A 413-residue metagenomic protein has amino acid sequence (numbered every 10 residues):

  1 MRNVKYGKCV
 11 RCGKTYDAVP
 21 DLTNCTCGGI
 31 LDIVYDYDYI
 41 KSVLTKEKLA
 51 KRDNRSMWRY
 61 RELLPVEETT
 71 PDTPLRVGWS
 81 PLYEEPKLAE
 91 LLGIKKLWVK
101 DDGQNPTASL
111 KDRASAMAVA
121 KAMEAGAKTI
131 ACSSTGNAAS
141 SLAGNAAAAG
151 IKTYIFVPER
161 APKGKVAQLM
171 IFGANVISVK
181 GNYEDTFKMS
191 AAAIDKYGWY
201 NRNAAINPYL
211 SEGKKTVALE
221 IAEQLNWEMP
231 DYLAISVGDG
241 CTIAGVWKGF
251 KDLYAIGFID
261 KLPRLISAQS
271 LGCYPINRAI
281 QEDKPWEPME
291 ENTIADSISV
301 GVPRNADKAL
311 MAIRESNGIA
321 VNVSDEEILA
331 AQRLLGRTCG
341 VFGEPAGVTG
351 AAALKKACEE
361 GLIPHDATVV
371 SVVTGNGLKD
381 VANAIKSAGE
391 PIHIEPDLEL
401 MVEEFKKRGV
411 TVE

Functional and structural regions predicted by a protein language model:
M1-E413: PLP-dependent amino-acid enzyme catalytic core
